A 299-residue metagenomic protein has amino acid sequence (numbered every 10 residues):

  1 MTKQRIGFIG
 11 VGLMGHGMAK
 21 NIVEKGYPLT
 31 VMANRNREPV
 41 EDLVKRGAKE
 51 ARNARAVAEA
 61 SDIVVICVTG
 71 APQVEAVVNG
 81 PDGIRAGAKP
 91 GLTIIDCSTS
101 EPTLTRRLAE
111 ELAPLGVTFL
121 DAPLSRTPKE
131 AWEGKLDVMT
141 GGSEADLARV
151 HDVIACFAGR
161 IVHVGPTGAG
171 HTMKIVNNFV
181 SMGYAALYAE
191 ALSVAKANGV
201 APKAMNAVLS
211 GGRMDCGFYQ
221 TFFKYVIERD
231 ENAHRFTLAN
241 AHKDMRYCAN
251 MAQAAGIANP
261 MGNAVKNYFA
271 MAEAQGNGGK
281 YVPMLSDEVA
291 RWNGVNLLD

Functional and structural regions predicted by a protein language model:
M1-I66, L92, C97: NAD(P)+-binding Rossmann beta1-loop-alpha1 motif at the extreme N-terminus of oxidoreductases
I6, T99-M182: Rossmann-fold dinucleotide-binding core
M18-I22, L108, V153, V194: Hydrophobic residues within alpha-helices that form the first helical element adjacent to the glycine-rich loop
L29, E50, T118-L120, I161 (+2 more regions): Hydrophobic beta-strand scaffold residues
A54-I66, G70-T118: Rossmann-fold NAD(P) dinucleotide-binding segment
A169-N293: Helical "substrate-binding/catalytic lid" subdomain of Rossmann-like NAD(P)-dependent dehydrogenases/reductases
